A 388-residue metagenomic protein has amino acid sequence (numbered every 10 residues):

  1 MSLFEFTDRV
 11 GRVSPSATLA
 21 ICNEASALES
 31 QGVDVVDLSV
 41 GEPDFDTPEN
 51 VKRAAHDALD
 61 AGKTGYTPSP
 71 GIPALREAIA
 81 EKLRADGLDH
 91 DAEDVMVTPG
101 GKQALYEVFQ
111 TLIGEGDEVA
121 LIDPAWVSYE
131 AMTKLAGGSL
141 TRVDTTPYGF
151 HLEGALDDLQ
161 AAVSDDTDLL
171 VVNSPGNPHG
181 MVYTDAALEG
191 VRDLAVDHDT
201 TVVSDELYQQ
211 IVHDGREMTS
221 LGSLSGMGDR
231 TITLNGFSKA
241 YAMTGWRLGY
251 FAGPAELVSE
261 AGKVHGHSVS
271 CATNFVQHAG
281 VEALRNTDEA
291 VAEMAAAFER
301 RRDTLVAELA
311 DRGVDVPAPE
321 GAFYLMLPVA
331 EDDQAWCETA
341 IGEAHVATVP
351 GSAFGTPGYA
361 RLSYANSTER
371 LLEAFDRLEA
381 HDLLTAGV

Functional and structural regions predicted by a protein language model:
L3-F6, S14-S16, I21, L28-V35 (+4 more regions): PLP-dependent class I/II
V10: Substrate/cofactor-recognition hotspot
D34-G41, D57-G62: Glycine-/proline-rich flexible loop or hinge segments
T47-Y66, A80: Glycine-rich phosphate-binding segment of PLP-dependent enzymes
K63, A74, P350: Short coil/turn motifs at helix boundaries and re-entrant loops, enriched in small/polar and proline residues
T67-G71: Short beta-strand to alpha-helix junction loop
L75-I79: Conserved AMP-binding/adenylate-forming core of the ANL superfamily
